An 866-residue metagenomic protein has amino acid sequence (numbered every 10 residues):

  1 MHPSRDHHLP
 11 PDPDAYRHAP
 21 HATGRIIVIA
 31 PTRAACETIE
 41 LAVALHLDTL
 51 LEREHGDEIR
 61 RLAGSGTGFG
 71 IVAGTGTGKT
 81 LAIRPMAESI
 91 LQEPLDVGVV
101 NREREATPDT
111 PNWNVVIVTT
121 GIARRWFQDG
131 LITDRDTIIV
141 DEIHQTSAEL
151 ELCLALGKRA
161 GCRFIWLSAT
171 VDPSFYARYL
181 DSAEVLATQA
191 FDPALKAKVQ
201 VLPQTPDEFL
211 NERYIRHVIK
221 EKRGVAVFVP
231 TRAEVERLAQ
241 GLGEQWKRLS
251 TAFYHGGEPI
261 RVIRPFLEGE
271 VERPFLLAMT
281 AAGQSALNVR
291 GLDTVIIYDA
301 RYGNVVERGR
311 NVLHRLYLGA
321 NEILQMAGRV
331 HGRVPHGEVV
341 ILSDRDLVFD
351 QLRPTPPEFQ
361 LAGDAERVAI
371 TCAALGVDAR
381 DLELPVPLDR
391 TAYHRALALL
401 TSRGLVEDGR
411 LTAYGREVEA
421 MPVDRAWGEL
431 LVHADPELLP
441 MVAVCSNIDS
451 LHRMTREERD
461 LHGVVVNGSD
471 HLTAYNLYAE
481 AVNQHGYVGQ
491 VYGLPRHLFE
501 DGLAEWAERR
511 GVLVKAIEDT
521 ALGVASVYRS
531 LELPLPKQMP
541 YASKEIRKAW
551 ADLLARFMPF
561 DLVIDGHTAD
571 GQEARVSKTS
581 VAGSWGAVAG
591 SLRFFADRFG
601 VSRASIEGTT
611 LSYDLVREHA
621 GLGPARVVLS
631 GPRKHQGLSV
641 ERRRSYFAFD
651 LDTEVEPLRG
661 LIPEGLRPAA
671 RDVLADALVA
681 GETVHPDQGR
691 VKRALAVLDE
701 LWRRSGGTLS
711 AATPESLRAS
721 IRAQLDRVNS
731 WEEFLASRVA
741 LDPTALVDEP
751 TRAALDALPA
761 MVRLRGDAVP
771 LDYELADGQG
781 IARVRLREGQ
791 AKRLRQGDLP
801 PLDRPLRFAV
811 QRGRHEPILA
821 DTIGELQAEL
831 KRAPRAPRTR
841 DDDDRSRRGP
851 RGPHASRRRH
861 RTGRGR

Functional and structural regions predicted by a protein language model:
M1-L430: P-loop NTPase motor module signature
P108-D109, L186-T188, L562-A569, E573 (+1 more regions): Short acidic-hydrophobic surface loop/beta-edge motif
F191, K578-G583, E774-Q779, G824-E825: A short, sequence-level motif marking secondary-structure junctions
L318, P335-H336, V340-L405, L411-V465 (+4 more regions): The feature captures the C-terminal accessory region of ATP-dependent helicases and related nucleic-acid translocases
P440-E573, S584-D756, D798-R866: Acidic, serine/threonine- and proline-rich low-complexity intrinsically disordered segments
A574-R575, A754-R783: Amphipathic alpha-helical packing elements
I781-L794: Phosphate-centric recognition/catalysis
